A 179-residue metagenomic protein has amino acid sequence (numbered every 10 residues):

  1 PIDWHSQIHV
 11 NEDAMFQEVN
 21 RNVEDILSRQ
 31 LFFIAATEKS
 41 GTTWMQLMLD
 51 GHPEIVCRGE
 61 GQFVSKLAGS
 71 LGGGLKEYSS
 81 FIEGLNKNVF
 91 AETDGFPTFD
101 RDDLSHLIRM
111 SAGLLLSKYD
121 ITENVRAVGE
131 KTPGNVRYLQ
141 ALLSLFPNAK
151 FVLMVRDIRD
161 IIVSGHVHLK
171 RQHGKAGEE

Functional and structural regions predicted by a protein language model:
P1-S6: Charged, amphipathic alpha-helical linker segments immediately N-terminal to NTP-binding catalytic cores
N11-I26, D103-T122, V155-E179: PAPS-dependent sulfotransferase catalytic domain
I26-G51: Walker A (P-loop) phosphate-binding motif
F32, V56, K150-L153: Hydrophobic/aromatic beta-strand patches that form the interior of the parallel beta-sheet core in alpha/beta enzyme
E38, L47, G59-G61, L153-R156: Glycine-rich, histidine-containing beta strand-loop boundary motifs that form or position
K39-S40, Q62-V64, G134-V136, D157-I161 (+1 more regions): Short, solvent-exposed loop/turn segments at secondary-structure junctions
G51, V56-Y138, L145, R171-E178: PAPS-dependent sulfation machinery
K131-T132, L142-V167: Conserved phosphate-donor/acceptor-positioning beta-strand/loop module used by diverse small-molecule
